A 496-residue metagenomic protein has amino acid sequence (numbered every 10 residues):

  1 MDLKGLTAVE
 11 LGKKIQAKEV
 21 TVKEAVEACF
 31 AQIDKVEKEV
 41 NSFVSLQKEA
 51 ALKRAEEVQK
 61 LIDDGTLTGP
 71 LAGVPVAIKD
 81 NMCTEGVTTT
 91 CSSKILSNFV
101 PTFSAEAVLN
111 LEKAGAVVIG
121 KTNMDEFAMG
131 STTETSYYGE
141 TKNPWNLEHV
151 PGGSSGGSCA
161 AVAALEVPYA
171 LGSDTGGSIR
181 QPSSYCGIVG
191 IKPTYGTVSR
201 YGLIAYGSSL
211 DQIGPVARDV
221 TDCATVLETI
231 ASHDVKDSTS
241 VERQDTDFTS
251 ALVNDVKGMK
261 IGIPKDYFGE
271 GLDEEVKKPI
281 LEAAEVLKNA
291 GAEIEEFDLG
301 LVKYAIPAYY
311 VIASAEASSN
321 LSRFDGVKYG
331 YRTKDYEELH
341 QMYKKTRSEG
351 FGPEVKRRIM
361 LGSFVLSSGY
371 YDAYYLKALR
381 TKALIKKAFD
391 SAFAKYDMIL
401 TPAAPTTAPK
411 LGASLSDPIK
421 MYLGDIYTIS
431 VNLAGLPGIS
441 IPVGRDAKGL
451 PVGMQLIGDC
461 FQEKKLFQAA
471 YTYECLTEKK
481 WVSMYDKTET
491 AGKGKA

Functional and structural regions predicted by a protein language model:
M1-K53, N289-G291, F364, V482-A496: An N-terminal boundary/leader segment
K13, L301-V302, D325-L433, C475 (+1 more regions): Serine-dependent amide/ester hydrolase catalytic core
K18, K79, D219: Short, conserved phosphate/pyrophosphate- and ester-handling motifs at nucleotide-, phospho-/glycolipid
A25-C29, A308-Y309, V355-S363: Short alpha-helical scaffolding segments that buttress acidic/His motifs in well-ordered protein cores
C29, A51, K79, L111 (+5 more regions): Conserved hydrophobic/aromatic pocket- or pore-lining residues that grip, position, or stack substrates in active sites
A31, K35, A164-A170, T175-G271 (+5 more regions): Structural helix-boundary/capping segments
L71-C91, S250-G262, A315-K386, P437-P451: Short helix-loop capping/hinge segments that flank enzyme active sites or metal/cofactor-binding pockets
L71-I213, P264-D266, A315, T401-I419: Short glycine/serine-rich loop/turn segments
